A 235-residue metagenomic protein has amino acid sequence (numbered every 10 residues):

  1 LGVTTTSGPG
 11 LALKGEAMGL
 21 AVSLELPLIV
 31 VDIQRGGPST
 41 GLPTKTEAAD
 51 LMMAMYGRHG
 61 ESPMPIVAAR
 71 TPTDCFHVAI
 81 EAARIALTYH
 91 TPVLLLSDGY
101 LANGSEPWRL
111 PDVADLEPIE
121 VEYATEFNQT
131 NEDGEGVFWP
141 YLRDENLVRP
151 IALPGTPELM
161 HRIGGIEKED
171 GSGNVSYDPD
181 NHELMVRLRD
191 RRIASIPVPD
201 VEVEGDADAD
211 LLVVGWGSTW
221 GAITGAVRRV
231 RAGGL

Functional and structural regions predicted by a protein language model:
L1-Y56, P65-A86, T224, R229-A232: Thiamine diphosphate
E16, Y56-H59, S105-E106, V113: Short capping/connector residues at structural and topological boundaries
E61-A68, D208-L211: Glycine- and acidic
V78, A83-L235: Flexible, low-complexity linker and terminal segments
